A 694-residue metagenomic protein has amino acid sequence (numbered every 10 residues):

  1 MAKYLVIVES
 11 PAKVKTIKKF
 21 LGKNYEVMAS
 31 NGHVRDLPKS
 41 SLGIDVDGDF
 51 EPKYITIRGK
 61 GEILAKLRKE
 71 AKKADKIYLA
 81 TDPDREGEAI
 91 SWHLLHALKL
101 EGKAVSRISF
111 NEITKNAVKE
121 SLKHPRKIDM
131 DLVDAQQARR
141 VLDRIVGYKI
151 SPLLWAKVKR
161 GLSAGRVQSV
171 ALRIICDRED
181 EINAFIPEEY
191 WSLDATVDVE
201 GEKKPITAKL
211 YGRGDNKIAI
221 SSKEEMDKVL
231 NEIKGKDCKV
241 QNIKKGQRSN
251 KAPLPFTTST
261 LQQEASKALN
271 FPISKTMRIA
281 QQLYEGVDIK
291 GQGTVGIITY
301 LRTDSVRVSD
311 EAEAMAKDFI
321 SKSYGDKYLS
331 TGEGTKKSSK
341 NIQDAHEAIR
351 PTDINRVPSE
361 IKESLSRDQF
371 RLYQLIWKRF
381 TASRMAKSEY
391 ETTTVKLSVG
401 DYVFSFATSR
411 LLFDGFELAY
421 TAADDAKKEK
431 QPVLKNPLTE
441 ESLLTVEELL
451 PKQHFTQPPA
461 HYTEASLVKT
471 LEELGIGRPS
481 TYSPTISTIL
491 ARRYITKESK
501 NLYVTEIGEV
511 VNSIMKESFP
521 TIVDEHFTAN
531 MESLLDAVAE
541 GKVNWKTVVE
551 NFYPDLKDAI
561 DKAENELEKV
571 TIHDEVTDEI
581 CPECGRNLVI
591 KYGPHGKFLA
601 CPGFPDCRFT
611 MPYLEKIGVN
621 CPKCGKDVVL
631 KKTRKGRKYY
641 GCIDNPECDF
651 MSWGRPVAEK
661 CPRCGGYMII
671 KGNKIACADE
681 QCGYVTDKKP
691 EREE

Functional and structural regions predicted by a protein language model:
M1-Q137, Y211-G212, K223, T335 (+2 more regions): Intrinsically disordered, low-complexity regulatory segments
A2-L5, T16, Y25, S151 (+5 more regions): Basic, low-complexity terminal or inter-domain segments flanking catalytic cores
T16-F20, K66, A89-A97, A117-S121 (+9 more regions): Alpha-helical scaffold elements adjacent to nucleotide-binding pockets in ATP/GTP-utilizing enzyme cores
D82-P83, K159-S163, K245-L254, S266-L269 (+1 more regions): Conserved short loop/turn motifs at secondary-structure junctions
I113-A195, G246: C-terminal or mid-to-C-terminal helical accessory/interaction module adjacent to the motor/catalytic core
R139-K149, V167, V197-V199, R248-T260 (+5 more regions): Core structural elements
D215-L254, S442: Metal- or metallocofactor-binding catalytic centers and their adjacent structured scaffolds across diverse enzyme
I243, K251-A265, Q292-L301, P458-T470: Short acidic, hydrophobic short linear motifs in intrinsically disordered regions
